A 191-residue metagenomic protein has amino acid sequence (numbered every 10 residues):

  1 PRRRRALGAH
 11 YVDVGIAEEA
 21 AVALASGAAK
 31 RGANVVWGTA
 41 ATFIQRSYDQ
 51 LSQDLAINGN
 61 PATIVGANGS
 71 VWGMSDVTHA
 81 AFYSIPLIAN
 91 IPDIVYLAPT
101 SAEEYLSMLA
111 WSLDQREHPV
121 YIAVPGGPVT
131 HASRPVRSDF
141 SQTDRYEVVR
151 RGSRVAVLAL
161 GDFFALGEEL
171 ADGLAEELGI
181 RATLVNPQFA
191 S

Functional and structural regions predicted by a protein language model:
P1-A123, P128-T130: Thiamine diphosphate
R5, E19-A21, G59, V71-A80 (+1 more regions): Thiamine diphosphate
